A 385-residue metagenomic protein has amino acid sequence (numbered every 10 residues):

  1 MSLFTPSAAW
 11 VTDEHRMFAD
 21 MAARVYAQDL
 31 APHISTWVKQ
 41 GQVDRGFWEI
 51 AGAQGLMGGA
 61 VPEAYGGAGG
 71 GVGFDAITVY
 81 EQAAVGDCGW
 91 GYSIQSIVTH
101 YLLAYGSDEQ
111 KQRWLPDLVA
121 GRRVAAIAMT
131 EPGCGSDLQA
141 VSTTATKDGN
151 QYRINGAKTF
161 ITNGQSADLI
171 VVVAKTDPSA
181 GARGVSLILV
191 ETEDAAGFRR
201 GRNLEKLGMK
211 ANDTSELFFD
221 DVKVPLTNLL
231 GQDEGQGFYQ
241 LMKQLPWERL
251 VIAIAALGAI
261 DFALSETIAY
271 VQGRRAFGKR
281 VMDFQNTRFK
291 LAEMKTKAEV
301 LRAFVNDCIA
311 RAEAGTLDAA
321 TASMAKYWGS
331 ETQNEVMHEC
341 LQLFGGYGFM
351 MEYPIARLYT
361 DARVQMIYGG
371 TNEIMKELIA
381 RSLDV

Functional and structural regions predicted by a protein language model:
M1-G89, Y105-Q110, D117-R122, D137-L138 (+3 more regions): Alpha-helical interface subdomain recognition
G55, A76-A83, A174, V190-A195 (+1 more regions): Short Ser/Thr-interspersed hydrophobic loop/turn segments at strand-loop and sheet-helix junctions that line or gate
G91, G133-S136, F160-N163, T176-S179 (+1 more regions): Short Gly/Pro-enriched turn/cap motifs at secondary-structure boundaries
I97-Y105: Helix-loop "lid/cap" segments that line or gate small-molecule binding pockets
G121-M129: A short, Trp-centered hydrophobic/proline-enriched beta-strand micro-motif
A140, A195-K223: Flexible, small-/acidic-enriched active-site or ligand-binding loops
Q151, N155-R200: A short core secondary-structure module
D221-Q240: Long, acidic (Asp/Glu-rich), low-complexity accessory segments flanking structured domains
